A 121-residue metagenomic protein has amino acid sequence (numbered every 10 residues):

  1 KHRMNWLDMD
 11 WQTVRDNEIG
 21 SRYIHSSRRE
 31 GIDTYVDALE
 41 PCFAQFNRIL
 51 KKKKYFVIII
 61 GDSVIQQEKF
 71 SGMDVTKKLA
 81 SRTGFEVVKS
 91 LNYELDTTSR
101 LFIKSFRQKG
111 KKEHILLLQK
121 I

Functional and structural regions predicted by a protein language model:
K1-I121: Class I S-adenosyl-L-methionine-dependent methyltransferase catalytic core
